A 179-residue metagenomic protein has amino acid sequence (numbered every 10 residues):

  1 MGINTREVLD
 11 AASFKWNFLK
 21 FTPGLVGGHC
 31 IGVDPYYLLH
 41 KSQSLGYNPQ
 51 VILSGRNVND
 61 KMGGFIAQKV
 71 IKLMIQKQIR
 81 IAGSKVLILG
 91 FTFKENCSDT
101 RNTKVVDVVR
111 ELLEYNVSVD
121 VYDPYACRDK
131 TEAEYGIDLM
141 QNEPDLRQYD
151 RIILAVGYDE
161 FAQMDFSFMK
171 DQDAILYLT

Functional and structural regions predicted by a protein language model:
M1-T179: Structural/interface elements that position substrates and couple domains in central-metabolism enzymes
